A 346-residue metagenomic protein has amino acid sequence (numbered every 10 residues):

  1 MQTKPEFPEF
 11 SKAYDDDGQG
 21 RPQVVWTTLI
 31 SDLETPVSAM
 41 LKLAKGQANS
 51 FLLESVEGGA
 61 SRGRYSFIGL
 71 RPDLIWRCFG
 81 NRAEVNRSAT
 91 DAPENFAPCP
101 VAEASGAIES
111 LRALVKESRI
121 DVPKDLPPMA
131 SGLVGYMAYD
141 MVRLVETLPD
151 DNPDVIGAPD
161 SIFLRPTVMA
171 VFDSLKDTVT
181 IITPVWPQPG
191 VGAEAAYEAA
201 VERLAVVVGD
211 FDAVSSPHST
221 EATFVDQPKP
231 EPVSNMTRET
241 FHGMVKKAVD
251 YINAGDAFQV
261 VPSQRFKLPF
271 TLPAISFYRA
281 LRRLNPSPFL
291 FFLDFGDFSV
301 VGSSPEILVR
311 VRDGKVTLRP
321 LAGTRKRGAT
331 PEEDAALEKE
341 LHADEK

Functional and structural regions predicted by a protein language model:
M1-K346: Extended alpha-helical targeting/anchoring segments, especially N-terminal organellar/secretory targeting helices
